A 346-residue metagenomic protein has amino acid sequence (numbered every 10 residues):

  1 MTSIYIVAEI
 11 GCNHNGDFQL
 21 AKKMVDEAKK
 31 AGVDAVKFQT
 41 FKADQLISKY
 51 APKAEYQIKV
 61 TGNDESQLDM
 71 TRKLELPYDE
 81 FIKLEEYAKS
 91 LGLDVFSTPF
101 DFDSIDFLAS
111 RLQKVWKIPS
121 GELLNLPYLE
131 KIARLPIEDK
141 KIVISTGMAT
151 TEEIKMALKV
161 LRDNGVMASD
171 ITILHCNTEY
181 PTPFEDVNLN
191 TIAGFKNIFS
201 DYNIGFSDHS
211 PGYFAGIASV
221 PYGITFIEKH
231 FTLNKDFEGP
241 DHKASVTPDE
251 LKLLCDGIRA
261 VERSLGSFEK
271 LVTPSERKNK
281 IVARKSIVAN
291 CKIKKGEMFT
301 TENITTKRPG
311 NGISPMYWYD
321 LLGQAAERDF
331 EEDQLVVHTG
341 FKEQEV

Functional and structural regions predicted by a protein language model:
M1-V346: Catalytic cores and adjacent flexible loops of soluble metabolic enzymes that perform enolate/carbanion chemistry on
